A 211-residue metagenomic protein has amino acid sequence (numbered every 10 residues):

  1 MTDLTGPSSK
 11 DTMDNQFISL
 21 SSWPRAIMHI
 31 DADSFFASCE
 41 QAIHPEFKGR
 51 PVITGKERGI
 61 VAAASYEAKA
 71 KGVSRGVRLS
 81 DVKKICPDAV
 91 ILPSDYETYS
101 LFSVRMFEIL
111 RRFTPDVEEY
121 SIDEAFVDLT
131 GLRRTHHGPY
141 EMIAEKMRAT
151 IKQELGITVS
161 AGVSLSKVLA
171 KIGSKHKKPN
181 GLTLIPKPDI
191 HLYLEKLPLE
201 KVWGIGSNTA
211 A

Functional and structural regions predicted by a protein language model:
M1-A211: Gly/Gly-Pro- and Ser/Thr-rich, intrinsically disordered tail segments characteristic of DNA damage-repair and tolerance
